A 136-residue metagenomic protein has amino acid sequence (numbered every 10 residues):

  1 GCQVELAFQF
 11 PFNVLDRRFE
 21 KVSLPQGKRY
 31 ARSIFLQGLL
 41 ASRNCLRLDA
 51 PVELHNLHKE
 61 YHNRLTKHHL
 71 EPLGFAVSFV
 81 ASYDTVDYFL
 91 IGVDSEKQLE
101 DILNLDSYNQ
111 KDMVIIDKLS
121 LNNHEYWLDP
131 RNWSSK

Functional and structural regions predicted by a protein language model:
G1-S135: Beta/alpha (TIM)-barrel catalytic core signal, keyed to glycine-rich beta->alpha loops juxtaposed to Asp/Glu that bind
